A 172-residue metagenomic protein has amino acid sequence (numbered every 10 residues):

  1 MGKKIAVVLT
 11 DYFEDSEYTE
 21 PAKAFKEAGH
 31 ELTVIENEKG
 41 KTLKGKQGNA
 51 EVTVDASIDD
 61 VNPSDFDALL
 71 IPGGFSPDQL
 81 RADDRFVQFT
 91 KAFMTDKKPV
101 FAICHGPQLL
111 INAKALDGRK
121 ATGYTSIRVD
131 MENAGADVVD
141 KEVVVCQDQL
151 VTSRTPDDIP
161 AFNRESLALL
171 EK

Functional and structural regions predicted by a protein language model:
M1-V100, L109-D117, R128-K172: Extended, subdomain-level signal for the structured scaffold at the beginning of enzyme domains
I103-H105: Short, thiol/selenol-centered motifs that function as redox-active sites or metal-ligating centers
A121: Anionic-ligand binding patches
